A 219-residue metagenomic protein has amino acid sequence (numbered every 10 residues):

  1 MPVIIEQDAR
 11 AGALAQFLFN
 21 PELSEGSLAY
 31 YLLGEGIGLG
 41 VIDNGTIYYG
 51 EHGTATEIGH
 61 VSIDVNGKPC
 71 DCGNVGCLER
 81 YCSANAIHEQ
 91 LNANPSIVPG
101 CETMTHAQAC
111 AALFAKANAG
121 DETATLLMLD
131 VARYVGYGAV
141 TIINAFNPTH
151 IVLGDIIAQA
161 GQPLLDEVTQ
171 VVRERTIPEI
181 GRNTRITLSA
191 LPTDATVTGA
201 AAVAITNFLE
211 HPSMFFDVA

Functional and structural regions predicted by a protein language model:
P2-Q7, V41: General beta-strand structural signal in soluble alpha/beta enzymes
Q7-L28: Conserved phosphate-binding catalytic cores of ATP/NTP-utilizing and phosphoryl-transfer enzymes
R10-A11, I37, L153: AAA+ ATPase active-site-proximal loops
A13, H52-T56, T187: Short Cys/His-rich Zn2+-coordinating modules
L18-P21, E25, N66, N74 (+1 more regions): ATP-binding/phosphotransfer module of carbohydrate and carboxylate kinases, centering on a glycine-rich
P21-C82: Glycine-rich phosphate-binding loop of actin/hexokinase-like ATP-binding domains
